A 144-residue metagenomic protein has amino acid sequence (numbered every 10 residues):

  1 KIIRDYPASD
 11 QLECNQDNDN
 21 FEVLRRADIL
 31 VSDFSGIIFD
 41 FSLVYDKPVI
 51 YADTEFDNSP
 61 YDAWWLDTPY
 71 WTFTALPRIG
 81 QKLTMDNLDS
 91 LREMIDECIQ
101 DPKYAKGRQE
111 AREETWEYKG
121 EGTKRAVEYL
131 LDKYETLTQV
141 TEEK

Functional and structural regions predicted by a protein language model:
K1-F39, V44: Donor nucleotide-activated moiety binding/catalytic core segment of transferases that use nucleotide-activated donors
I3-P7, G36-T115: Catalytic binding pocket for nucleotide-activated donors in carbohydrate/polymer assembly enzymes
R26-I29, E97, D132: Residues within well-ordered alpha-helical secondary structure of globular protein domains
K119-K144: C-terminal alpha-helical cap of glycosyltransferases
